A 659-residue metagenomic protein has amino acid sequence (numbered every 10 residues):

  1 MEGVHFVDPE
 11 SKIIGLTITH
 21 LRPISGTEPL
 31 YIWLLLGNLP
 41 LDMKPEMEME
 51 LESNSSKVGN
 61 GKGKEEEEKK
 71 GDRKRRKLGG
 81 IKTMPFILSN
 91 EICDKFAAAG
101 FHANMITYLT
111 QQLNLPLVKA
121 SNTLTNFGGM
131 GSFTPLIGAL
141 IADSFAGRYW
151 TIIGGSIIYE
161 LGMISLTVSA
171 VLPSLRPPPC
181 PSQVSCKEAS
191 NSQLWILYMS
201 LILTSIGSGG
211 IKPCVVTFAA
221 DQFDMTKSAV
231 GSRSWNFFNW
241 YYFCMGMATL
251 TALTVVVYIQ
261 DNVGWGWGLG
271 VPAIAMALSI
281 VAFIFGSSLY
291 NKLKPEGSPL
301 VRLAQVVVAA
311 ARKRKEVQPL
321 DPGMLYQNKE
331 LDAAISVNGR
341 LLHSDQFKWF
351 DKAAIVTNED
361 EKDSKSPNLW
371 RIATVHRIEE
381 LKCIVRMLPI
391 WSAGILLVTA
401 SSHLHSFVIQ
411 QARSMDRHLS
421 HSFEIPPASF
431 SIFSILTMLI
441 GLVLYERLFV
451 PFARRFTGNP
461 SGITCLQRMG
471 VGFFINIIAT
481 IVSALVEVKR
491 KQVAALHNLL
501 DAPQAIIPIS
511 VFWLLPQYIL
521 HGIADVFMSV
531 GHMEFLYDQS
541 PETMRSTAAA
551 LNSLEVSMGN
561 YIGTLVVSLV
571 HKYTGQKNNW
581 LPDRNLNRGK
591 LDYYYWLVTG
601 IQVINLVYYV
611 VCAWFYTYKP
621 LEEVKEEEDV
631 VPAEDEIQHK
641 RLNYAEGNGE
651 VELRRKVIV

Functional and structural regions predicted by a protein language model:
M1-N38: Short alpha-helical patches at protein termini and domain edges that function as localization/binding signals
D42-P178, K187-V659: Hydrophobic transmembrane alpha-helices of multi-pass solute transporters/permeases
Q183-V184: Beta-strand-rich luminal/extracellular ectodomains of secretory-pathway glycoproteins, especially N-glycosylated
